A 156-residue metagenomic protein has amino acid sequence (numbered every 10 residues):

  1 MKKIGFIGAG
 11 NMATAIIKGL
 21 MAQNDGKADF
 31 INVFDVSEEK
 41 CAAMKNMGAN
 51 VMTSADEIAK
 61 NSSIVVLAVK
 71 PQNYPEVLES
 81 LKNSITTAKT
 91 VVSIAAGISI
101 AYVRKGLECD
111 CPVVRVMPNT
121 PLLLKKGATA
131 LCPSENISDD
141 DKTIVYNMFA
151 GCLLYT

Functional and structural regions predicted by a protein language model:
M1-T53, E57-K60: NAD(P)+-binding Rossmann beta1-loop-alpha1 motif at the extreme N-terminus of oxidoreductases
I4-G5, A130-C132: Short glycine-rich or small-residue beta-strand-to-loop segments that form or flank ligand, phosphate, metal/Fe-S
I7-N11, G26, A43, A68-P71 (+2 more regions): Short, functional N-terminal and low-complexity linear motifs
A9, A13, C41, S62 (+4 more regions): A general structural signal for well-ordered alpha-helical segments in protein cores
A15, G19, Q23, M47 (+4 more regions): Change "in soluble alpha/beta enzymes" to "in soluble alpha/beta proteins
M47, A55-K60, I64-L67, P71-L131: Rossmann-like NAD(P)(H) cofactor-binding subdomain of soluble oxidoreductases
N136-D141: Short helix-loop capping/hinge motifs at secondary-structure junctions, enriched in acidic/polar residues
Y155-T156: Conserved small/polar residues in nucleotide/adenosyl-binding loops
